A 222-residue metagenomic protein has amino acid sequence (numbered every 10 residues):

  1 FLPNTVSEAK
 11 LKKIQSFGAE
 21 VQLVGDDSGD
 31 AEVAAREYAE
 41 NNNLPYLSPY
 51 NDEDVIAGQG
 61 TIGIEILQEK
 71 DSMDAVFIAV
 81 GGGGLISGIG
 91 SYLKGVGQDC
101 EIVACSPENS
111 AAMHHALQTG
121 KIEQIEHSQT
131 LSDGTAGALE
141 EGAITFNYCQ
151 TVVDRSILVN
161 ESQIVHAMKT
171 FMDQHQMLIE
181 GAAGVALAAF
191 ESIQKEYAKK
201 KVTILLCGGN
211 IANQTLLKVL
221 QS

Functional and structural regions predicted by a protein language model:
F1-S222: PLP-dependent amino-acid enzyme catalytic core
